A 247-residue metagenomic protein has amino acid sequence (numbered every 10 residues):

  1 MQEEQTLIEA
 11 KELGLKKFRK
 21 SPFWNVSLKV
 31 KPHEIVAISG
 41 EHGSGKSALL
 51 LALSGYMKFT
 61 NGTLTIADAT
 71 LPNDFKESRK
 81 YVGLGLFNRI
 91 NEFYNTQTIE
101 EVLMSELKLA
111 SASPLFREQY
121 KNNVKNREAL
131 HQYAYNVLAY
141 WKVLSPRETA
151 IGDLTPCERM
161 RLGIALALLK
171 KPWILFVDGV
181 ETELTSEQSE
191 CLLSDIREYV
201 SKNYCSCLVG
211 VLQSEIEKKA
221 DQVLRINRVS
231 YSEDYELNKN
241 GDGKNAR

Functional and structural regions predicted by a protein language model:
Q2-V26: A short, flexible loop at the N-terminus of ABC-type nucleotide-binding domains that lies
S39-E41: The feature captures the beta-strand-to-loop junction immediately N-terminal to the Walker
S54: Helix-to-loop junction immediately C-terminal to a conserved catalytic motif
F59-N73, S78: Conserved ABC transporter NBD signature motif
N88, N95-K121: Q-loop/switch helix immediately C-terminal to the Walker
E128-H131, N136-G152: Conserved ABC nucleotide-binding domain
I164: Hydrophobic anchor residue at the start of the ABC signature
